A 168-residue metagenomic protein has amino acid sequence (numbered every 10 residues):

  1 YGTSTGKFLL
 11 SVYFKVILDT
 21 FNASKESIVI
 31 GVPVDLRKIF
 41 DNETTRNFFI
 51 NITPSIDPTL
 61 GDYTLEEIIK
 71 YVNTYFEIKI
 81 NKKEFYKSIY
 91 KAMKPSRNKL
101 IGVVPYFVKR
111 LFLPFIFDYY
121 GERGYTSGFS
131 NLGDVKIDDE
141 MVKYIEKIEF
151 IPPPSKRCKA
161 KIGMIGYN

Functional and structural regions predicted by a protein language model:
Y1-N22: Acyl activation and transfer enzymes in specialized metabolism, enriched for ANL adenylate-forming modules
L18-N168: Acyl-thioester-dependent acyl-group transfer interface
